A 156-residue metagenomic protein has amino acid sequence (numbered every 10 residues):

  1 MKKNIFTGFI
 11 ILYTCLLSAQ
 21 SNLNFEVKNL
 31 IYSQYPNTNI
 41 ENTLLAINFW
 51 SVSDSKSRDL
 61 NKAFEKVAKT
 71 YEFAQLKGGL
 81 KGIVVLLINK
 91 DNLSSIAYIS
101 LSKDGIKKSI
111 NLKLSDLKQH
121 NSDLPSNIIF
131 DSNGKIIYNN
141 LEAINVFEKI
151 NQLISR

Functional and structural regions predicted by a protein language model:
M1-N22: Bacterial Sec-dependent N-terminal signal peptides
L17-E41, D59: N-terminal "domain-start" segment that seeds a small globular fold
N42-L45, W50-K56, L60: Short pre-active-site segment immediately N-terminal to redox-active cysteine/selenocysteine motifs in thiol-based
T43-L45, I83, P125: Alpha/beta-hydrolase fold active-site loops
A46-N48, V84-L87, N111: Structural recognition of the beta-strand scaffold that forms the well-ordered cores of secreted hydrolase catalytic
S55-S102: Structural microenvironment flanking redox-active thiols in thiol-disulfide oxidoreductases
D91-S132: Short, internal strand/loop/helix patches that form the active-site neighborhood or redox-interaction surface
D131-R156: Thiol-/selenol-based redox modules, centered on thioredoxin-like and closely related oxidoreductase domains
